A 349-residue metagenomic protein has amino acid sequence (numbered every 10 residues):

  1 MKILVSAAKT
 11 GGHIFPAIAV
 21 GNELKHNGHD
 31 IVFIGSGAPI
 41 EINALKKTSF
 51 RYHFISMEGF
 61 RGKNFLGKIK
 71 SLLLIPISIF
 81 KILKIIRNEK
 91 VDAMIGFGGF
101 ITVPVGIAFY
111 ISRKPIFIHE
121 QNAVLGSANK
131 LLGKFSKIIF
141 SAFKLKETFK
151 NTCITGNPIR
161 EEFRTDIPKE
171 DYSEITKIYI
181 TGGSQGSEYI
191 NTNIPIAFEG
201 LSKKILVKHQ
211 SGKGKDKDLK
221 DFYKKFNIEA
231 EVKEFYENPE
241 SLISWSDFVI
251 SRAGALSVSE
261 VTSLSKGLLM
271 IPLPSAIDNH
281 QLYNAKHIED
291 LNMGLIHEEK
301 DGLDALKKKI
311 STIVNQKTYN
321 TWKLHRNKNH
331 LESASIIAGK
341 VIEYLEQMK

Functional and structural regions predicted by a protein language model:
K2, D30, R51, Y110-D166: Active-site-proximal region of nucleotide-activated glycan assembly enzymes, centered on histidine/acidic-rich loops
V5-A8, N27-L74, E299-K300: Conserved nucleotide-sugar phosphate-binding/catalytic loop shared by glycosyltransferases and other
V5-I18, E188: A short, glycine/small-residue-rich beta-strand->loop->alpha-helix junction that serves as a flexible
P39-N43, V91-S112: An aromatic- and histidine-rich active-site surface loop
A44-T48, I167-V249, L282-A285, M293 (+1 more regions): Donor-nucleotide binding loops and adjacent catalytic segments primarily of GT-B fold Leloir glycosyltransferases
N64-A93: An amphipathic, basic-hydrophobic alpha-helix
V91-A93, S244-S259, K266-G267: Acidic donor-binding loop of glycosyltransferase active sites
L295, K300-E332, Q347-K349: Conserved donor-nucleotide binding/catalytic region of nucleotide-linked donor-dependent transferases
